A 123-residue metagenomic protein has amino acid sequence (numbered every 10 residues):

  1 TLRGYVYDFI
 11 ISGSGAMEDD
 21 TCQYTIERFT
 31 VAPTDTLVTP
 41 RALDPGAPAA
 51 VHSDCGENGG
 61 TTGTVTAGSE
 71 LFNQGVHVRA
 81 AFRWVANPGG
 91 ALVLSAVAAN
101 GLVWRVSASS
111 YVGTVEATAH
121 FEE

Functional and structural regions predicted by a protein language model:
T1-E123: Beta-strand-centric surfaces of beta-sandwich/beta-rich domains
